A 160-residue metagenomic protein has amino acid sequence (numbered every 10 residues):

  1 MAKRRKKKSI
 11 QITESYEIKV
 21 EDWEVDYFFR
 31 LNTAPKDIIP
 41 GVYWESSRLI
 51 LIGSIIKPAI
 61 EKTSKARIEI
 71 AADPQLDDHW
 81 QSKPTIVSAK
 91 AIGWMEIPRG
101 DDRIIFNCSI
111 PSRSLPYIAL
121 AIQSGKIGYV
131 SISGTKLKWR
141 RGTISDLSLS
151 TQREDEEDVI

Functional and structural regions predicted by a protein language model:
M1-I86: OB-fold ssDNA-binding interfaces and closely related basic DNA-contact patches used across DNA replication/repair
A2-R4, E156-I160: N-terminal soluble segments of membrane proteins
Q11, L137-E156: Extended repeat-based interaction scaffolds and adjacent low-complexity, acidic/S/T/P-biased segments that form broad
I18-V20, K126-V130, I160: A broad "ordered helical/assembly scaffold" signature
R30, S150, V159-I160: A generic signature of intrinsically disordered, low-complexity regions enriched in glycine/proline and charged/polar
I68-I110: Short, contiguous, well-structured surface segments enriched in hydrophobic/aromatic residues
G93-W139, I144: Acidic, glycine-rich flexible loop segments
